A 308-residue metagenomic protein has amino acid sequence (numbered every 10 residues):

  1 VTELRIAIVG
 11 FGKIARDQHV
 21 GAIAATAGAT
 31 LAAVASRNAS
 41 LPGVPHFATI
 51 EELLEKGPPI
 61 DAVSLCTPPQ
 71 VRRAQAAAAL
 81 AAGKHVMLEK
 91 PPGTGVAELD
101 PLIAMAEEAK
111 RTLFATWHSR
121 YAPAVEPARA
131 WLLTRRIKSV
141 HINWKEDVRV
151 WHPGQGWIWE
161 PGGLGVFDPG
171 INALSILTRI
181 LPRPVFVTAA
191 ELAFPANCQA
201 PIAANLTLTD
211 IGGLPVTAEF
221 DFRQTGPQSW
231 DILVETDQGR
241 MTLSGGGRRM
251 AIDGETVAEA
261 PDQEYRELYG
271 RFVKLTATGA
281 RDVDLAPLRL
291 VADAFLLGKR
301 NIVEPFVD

Functional and structural regions predicted by a protein language model:
V1, E52, A62-L65, I211 (+1 more regions): C-terminal helix-rich "cap/oligomerization" subdomain common to oxidoreductases
V1-G43: N-terminal Rossmann-like dinucleotide-binding module
I14, L243, A258-G270, V283: Active-site loop of classical SDR/Rossmann-like NAD(P)-dependent oxidoreductases, centered on the catalytic Tyr-X3-Lys
V44-I103: Beta-loop-alpha module in the N-terminal Rossmann-like domain of NAD(P)-dependent dehydrogenases, especially those
L88-E89, L113-A115, L243: Hydrophobic residues in well-ordered beta-strands that form the structural core
P101-H118, R136-V140: Rossmann-fold dehydrogenase core element
S119-T188: Predominantly a Rossmann-like dinucleotide-binding segment in NAD(P)-dependent oxidoreductases
L174-G247, G270-T276, G298: Contiguous beta-strand/loop segments that form the cofactor/metal-binding neighborhood of enzyme cores
